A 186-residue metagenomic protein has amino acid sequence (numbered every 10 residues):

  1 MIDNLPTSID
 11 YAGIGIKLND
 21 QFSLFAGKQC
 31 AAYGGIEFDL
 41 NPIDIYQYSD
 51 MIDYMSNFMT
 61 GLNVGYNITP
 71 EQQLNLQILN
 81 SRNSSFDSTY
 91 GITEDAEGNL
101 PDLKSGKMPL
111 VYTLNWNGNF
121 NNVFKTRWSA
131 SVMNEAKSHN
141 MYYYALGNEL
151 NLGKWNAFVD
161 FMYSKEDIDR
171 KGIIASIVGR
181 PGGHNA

Functional and structural regions predicted by a protein language model:
I2-I9, Q21-N117: Surface-exposed coil loops of outer-membrane beta-barrel proteins
Q73, M108-P109, L114-A186: Detector for outer-membrane/organellar transmembrane beta-barrel domains, recognizing the amphipathic beta-strand
